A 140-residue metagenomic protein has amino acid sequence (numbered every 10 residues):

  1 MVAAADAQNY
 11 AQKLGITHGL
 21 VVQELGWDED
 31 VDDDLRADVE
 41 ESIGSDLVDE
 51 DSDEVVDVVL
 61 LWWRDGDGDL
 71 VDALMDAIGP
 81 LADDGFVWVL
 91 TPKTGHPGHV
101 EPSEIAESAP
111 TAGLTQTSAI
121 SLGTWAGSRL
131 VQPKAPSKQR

Functional and structural regions predicted by a protein language model:
M1-R140: S-adenosyl-L-methionine-dependent methyltransferase catalytic core, i.e., the SAM/SAH-binding region
